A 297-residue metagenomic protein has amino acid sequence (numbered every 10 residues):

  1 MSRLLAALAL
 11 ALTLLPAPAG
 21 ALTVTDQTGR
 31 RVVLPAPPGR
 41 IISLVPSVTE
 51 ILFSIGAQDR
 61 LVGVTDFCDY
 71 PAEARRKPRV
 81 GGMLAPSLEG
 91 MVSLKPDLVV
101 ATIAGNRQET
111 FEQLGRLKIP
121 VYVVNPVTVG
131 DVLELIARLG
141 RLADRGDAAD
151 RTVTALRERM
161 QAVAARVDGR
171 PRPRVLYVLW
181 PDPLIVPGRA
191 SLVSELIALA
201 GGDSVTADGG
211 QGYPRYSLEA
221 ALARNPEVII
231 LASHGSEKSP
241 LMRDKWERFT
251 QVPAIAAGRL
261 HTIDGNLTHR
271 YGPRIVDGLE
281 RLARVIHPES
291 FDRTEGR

Functional and structural regions predicted by a protein language model:
L5-A17: Bacterial N-terminal signal peptides
L22-V24, R30-R31, D97-L98, Q108-I185 (+3 more regions): Extracytoplasmic substrate-binding proteins
Q27-G29, V80-E89, G105, G209-L218: Short helix-initiation/N-cap motifs at beta->coil->alpha
G39-L94, L98-A104, V205: A short, structured surface patch at a secondary-structure boundary
G56-Q58, D69-A72, L114-G115, V186 (+1 more regions): Ligand-binding cleft/hinge of the Venus flytrap
T65, A190-Y213, S233, R259-T262: His/Asp/Glu-enriched short active-site or ligand-binding loop at hydrolase and phosphoryl-transfer sites
L88-K95, L117, Y216-N225: Short helices/loops that flank or line small-molecule/ion binding pockets
G105-R116, V228-K245: A ligand-binding cleft/hinge motif common to bilobed small-molecule-binding domains
